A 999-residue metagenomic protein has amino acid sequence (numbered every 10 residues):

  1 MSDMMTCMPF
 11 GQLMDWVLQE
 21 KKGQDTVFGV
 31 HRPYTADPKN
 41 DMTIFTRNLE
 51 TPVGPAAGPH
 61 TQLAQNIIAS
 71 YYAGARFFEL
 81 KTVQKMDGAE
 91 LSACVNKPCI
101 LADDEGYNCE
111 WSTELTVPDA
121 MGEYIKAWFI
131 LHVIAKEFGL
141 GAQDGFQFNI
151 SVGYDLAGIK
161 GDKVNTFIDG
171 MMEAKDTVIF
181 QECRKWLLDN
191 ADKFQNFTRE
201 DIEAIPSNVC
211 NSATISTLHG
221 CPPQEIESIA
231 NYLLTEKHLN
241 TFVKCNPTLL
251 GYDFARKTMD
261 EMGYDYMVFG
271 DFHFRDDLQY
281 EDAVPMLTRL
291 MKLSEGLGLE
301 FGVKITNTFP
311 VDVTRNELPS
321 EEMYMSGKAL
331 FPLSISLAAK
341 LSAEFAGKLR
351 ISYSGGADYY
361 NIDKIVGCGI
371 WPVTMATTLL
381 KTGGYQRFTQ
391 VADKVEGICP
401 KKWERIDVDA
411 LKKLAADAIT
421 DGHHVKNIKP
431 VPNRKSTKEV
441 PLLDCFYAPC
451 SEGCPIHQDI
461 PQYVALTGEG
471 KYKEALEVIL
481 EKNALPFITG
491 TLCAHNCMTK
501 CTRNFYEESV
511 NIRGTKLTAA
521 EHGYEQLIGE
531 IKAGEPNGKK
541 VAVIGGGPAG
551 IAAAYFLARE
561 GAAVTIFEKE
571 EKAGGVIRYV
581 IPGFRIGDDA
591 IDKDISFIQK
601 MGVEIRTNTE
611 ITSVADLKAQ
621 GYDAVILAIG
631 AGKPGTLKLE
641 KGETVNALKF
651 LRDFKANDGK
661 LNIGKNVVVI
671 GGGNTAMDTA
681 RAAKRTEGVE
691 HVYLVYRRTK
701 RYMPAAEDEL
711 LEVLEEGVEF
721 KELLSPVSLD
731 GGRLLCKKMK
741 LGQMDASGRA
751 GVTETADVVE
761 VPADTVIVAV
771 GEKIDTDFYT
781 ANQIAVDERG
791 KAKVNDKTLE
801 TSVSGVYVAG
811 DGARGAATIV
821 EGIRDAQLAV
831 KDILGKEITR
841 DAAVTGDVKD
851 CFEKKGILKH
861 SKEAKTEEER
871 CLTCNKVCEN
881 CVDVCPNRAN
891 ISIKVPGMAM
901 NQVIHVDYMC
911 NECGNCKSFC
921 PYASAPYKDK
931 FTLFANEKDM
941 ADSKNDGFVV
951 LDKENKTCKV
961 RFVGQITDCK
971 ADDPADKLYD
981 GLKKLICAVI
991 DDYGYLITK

Functional and structural regions predicted by a protein language model:
K22-P38, T248-G347, T382-P400, K641-G642: Glycine/Thr-rich beta-alpha phosphate-binding loop at enzyme active sites
R76-M86, P247, K364-V391: Glycine-rich phosphate-binding active-site loops on the catalytic face of alpha/beta enzymes
A89-N108, L380-E404: C-terminal helical cap(s) of enzyme catalytic domains, especially alpha/beta-barrels
A448-E469, G490-A520, T565, K572 (+4 more regions): Iron-sulfur cluster-binding cysteine motifs and their immediate structural context in ferredoxin-like electron-transfer
Q458-G468, L476, F505, S509-R513 (+5 more regions): Beta1-alpha1 glycine-rich phosphate/pyrophosphate-binding loop at the start of Rossmann-like nucleotide-binding domains
A519-E535, K593-S613, P634-E687, D787-K797 (+1 more regions): Glycine-rich dinucleotide-binding loop and its adjacent helix/turn
G642-K665, M744-A816: FAD-site-proximal beta/loop scaffold in flavoenzymes
A809-E837: A conserved FAD-binding loop/helix module that cradles the flavin
